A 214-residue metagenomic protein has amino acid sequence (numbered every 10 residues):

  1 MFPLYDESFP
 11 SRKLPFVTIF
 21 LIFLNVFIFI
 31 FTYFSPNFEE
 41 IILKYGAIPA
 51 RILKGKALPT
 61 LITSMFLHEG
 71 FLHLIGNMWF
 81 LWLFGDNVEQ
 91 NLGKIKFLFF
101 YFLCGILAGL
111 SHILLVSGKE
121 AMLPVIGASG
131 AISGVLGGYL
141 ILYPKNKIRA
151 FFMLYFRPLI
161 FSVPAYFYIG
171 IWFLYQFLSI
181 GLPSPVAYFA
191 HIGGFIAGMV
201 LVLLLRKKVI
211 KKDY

Functional and structural regions predicted by a protein language model:
M1-Y214: A detector for small-residue-rich transmembrane helices and their helix-helix packing motifs
